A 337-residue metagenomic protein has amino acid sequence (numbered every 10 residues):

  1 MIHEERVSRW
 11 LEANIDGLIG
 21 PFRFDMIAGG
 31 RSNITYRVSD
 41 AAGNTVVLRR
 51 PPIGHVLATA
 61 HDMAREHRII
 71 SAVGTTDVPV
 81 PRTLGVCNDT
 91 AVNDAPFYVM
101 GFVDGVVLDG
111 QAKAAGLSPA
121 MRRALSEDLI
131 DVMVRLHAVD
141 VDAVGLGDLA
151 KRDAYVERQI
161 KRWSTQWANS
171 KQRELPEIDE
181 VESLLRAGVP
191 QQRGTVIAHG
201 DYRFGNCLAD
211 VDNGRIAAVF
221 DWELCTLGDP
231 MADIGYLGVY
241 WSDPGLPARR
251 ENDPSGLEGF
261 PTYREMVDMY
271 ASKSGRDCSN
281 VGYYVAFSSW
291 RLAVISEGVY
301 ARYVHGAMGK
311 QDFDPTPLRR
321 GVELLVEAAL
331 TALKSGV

Functional and structural regions predicted by a protein language model:
M1-L18, F22: Juxta-kinase regulatory segment immediately upstream of eukaryotic protein kinase catalytic domains
P21-I197, D210-G214: ATP-binding pocket architecture of kinase catalytic cores
A150-K151, D277-S288: All-alpha amphipathic helical-bundle segments outside canonical DNA-binding/catalytic cores that form hydrophobic
I197-H199, F204: Catalytic-loop of the protein kinase fold
L208-Y236: Catalytic activation segment of kinase domains across protein kinase-like and atypical kinase folds
A232-S274, S288-G306: Active-site activation/catalytic loop segments of kinase-like enzymes and analogous catalytic loops in related
R276-D277, V294-V337: Helical subdomain adjoining the active site within ATP-dependent kinase catalytic cores
